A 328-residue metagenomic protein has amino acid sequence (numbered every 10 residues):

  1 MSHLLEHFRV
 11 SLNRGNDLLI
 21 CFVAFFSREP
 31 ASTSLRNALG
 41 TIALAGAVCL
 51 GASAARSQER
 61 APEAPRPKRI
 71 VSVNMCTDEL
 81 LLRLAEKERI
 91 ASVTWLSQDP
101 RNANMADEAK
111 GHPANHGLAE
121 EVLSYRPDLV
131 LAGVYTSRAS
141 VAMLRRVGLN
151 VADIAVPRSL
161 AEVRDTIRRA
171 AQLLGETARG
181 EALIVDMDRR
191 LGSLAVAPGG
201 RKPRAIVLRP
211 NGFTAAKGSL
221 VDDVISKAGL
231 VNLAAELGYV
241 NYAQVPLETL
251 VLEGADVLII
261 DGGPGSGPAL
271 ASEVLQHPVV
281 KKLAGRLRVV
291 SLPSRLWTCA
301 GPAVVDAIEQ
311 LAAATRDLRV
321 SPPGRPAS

Functional and structural regions predicted by a protein language model:
G40-G51: Bacterial N-terminal signal peptides
A55-S57: Boundary at the C-terminal end of the N-terminal hydrophobic targeting segment
A64-R69, A139-F213, A234-E236, E253-V257 (+1 more regions): Extracytoplasmic substrate-binding proteins
K68-Y135, A139-S140, L230-L233, E253 (+1 more regions): A short, structured surface patch at a secondary-structure boundary
N74, V134-Y135, P210, L237 (+2 more regions): Short secondary-structure boundary segments
T94, L220-Y242, G262, R288-S291: His/Asp/Glu-enriched short active-site or ligand-binding loop at hydrolase and phosphoryl-transfer sites
E108-E120, P157, G238-L247: Short helix-initiation/N-cap motifs at beta->coil->alpha
